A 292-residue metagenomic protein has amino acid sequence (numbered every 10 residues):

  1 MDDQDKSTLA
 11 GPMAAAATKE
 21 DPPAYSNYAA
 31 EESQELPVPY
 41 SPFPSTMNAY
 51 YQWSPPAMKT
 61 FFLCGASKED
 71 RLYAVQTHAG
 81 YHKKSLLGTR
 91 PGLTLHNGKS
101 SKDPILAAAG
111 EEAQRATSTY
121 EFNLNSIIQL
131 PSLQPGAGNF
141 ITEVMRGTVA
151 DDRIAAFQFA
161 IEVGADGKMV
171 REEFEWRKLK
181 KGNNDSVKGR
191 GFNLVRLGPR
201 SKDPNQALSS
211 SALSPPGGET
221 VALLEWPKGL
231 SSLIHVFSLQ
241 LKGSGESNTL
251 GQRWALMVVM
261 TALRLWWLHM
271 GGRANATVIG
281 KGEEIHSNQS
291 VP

Functional and structural regions predicted by a protein language model:
D2-S67, I154, E162-P292: Low-complexity or membrane-interfacial segments used for flexible interactions
P37-P39, F43-G189: Acidic, polar low-complexity intrinsically disordered regions
